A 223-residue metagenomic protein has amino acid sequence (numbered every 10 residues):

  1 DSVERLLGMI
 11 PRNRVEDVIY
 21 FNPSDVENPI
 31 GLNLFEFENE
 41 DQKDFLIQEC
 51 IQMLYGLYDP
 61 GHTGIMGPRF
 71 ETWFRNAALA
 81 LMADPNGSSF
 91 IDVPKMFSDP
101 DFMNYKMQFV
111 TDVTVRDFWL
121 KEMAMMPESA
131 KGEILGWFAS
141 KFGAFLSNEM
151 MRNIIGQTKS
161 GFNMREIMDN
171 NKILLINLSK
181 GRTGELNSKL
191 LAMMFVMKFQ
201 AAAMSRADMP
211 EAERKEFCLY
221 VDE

Functional and structural regions predicted by a protein language model:
D1-E223: P-loop NTPase motor domains
